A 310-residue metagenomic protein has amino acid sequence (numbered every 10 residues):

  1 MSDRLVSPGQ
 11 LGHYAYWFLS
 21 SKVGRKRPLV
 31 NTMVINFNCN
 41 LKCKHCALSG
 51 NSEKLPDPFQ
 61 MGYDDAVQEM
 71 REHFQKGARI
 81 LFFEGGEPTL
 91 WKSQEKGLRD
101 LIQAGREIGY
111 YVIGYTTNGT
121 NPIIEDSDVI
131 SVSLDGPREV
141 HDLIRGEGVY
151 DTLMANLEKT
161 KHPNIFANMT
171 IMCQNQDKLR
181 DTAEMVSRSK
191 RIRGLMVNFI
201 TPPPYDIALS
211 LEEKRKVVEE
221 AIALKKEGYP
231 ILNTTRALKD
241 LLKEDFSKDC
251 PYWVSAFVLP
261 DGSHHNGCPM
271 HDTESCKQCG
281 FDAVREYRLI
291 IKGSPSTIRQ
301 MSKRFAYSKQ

Functional and structural regions predicted by a protein language model:
M1-R25, M270-Q310: Radical SAM enzyme core and accessory elements
S2-N118, P122, D126, Q310: Conserved alpha-helical substructure of the radical SAM core
M33, F37-N40, E244, M270-T273: Processing junctions and N-termini across compartments
C39, C43-C46, C250, C268 (+1 more regions): Short cysteine clusters
H45, S49-S52, A256, D282-R285: Secreted/processed peptides and extracellular or luminal domains of membrane proteins
L55, K96-R99, I108, D128 (+3 more regions): Radical SAM enzyme [4Fe-4S]-AdoMet core and its adjacent flexible, acidic and glycine-rich loops/tails across
H264-H265: Hydrophobic "anchor" residues
